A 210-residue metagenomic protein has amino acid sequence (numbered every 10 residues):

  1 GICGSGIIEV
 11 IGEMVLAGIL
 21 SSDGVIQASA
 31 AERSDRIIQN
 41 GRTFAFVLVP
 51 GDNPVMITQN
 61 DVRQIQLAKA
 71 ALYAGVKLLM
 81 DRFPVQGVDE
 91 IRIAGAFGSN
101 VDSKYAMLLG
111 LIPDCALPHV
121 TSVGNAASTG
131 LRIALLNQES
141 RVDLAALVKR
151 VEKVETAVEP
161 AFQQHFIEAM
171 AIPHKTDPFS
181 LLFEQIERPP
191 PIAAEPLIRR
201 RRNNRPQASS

Functional and structural regions predicted by a protein language model:
G1-S210: Helical "lid/coupling" subdomains associated with nucleotide-phosphate turnover
